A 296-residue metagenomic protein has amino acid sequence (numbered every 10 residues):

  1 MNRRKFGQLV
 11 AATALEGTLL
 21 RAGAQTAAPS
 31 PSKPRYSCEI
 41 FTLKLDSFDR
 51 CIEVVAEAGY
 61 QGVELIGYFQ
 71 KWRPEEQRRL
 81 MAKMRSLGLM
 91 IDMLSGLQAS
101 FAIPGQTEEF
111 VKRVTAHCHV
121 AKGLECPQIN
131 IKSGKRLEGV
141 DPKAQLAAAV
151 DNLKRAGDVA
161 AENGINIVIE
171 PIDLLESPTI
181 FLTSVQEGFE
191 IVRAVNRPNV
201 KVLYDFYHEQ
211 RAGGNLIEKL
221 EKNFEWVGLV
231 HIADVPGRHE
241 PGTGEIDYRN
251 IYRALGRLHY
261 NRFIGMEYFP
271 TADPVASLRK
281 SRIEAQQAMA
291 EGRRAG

Functional and structural regions predicted by a protein language model:
N2-S37, T42-A56, L182-Y204, H208-G296: Histidine-acidic metal/acid-base catalytic patches
V10-A12, E16-G17, T26-S32, R50 (+4 more regions): Active-site acidic/histidine proton-transfer and metal-coordination neighborhood in alpha/beta enzyme cores
T42-K44, G67-F69, L97-S100, S133-L137 (+4 more regions): Active-site-proximal loop/turn and secondary-structure-junction residues that shape catalytic pockets, frequently
A58-P74, S95-A99: N-terminal substrate-binding region of glycoside hydrolase catalytic domains
Q61, M90, P127, G228 (+1 more regions): Short acidic/polar active-site loop segments enriched in Thr and Asp
L65-R85, R136: Glycine-rich, proline-tolerant flexible connector loops at the mouths of alpha/beta enzymes
P74-R79, Q106-T107, P142, P274-S277: Metal-dependent catalytic neighborhoods of phosphoester/phosphodiester hydrolases
